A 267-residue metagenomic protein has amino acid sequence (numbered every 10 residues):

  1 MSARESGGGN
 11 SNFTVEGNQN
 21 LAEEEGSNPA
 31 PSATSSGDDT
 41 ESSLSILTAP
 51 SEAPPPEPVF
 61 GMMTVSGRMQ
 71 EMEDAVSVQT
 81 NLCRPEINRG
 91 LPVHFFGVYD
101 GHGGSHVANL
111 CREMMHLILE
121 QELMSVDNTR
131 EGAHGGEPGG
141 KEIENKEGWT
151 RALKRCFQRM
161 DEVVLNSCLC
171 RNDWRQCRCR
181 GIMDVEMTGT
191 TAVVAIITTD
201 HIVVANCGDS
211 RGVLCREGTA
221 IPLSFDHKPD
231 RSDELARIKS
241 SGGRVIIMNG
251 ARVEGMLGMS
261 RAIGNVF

Functional and structural regions predicted by a protein language model:
M1-F267: PP2C/PPM-type serine/threonine phosphatase catalytic domain
